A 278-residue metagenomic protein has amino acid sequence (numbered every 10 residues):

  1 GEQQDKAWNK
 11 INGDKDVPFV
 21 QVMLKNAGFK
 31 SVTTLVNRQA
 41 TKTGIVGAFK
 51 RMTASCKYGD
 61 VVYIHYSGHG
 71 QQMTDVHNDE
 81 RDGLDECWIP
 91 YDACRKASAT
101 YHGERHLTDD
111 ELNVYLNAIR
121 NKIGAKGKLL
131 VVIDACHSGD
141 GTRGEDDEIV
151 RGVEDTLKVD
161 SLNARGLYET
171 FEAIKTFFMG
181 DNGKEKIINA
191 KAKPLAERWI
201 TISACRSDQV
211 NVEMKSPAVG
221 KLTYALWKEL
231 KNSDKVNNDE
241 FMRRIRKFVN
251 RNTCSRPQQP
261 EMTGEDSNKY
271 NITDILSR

Functional and structural regions predicted by a protein language model:
G1-P18, E213-A218: Glycine- and acidic-residue-enriched helix-capping/strand-helix junction motifs
E2-Q4, Q71-Q72, S138, D208-V210: Short, acidic Gly/Pro/Ser/Thr-rich loop/turn segments
D14-D60, A99-V114, F248-N250, E261-N268: Functional beta-strand-loop-alpha-helix junction segments that form "active/interaction loops" within catalytic
D16, T108, A218, L222-L226: Catalytic-loop motifs flanking and including active-site residues across diverse enzymes
V32, L129, W199: Short, conserved active-site loop motifs that form the nucleotide-linked donor/cofactor pocket
G44-S67, Q72-R151, V236-R244: Caspase-like (clan CD) cysteine peptidase catalytic core
G139-S216: Extracellular S/T/G-rich loop segment that most often corresponds to the catalytic His/Ser-adjacent loop
T176-W199, S203-Q209, V219, A225 (+1 more regions): Caspase-like cysteine protease fold
